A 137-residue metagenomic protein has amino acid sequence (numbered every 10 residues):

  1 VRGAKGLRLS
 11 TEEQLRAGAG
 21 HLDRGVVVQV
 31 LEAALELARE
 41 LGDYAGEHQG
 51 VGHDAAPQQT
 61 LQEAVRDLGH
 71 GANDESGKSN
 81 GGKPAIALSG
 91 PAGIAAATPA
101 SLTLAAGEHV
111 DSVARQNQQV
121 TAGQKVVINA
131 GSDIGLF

Functional and structural regions predicted by a protein language model:
R2-F137: Amphipathic alpha-helical and helix-coil boundary elements used as assembly and membrane-proximal scaffolds
